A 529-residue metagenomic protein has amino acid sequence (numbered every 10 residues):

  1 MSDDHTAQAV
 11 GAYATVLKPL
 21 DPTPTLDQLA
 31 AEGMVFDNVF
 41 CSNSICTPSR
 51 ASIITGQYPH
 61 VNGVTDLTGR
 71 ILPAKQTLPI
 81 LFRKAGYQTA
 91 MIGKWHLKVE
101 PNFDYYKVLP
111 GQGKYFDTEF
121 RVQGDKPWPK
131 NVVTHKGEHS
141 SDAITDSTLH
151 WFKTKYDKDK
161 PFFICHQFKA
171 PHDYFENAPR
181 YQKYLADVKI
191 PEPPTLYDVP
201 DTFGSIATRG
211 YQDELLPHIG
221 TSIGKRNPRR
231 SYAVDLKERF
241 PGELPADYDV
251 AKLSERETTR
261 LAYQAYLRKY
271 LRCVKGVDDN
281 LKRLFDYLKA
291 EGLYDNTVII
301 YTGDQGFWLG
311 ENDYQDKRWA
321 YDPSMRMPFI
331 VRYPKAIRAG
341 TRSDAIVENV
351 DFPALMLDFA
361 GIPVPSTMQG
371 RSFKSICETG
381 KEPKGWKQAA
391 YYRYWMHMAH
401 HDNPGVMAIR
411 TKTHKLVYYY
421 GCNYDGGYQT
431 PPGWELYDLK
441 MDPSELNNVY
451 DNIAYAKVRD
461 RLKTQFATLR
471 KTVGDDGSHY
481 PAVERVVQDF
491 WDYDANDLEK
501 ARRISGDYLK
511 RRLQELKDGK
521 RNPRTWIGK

Functional and structural regions predicted by a protein language model:
M1-W434, P443-T464, W491-K529: Formylglycine-dependent sulfatase
A467-G477: A short N-terminal helical cap/helix-turn-helix that marks the beginning of AMP-binding/adenylate-forming
S478-D492: Short, charged, surface-exposed hinge/linker loops at domain edges that act as mobile lids or interdomain connectors
